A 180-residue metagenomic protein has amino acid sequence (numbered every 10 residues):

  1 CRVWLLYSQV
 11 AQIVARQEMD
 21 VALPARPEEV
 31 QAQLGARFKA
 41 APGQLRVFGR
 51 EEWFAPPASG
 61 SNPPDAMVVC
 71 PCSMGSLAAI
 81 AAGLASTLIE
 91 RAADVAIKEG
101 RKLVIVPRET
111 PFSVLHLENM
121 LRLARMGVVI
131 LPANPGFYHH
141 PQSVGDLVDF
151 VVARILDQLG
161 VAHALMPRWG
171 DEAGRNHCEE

Functional and structural regions predicted by a protein language model:
C1-V104, P111-E180: A cross-family phosphate/adenosyl-ligand binding-site feature
